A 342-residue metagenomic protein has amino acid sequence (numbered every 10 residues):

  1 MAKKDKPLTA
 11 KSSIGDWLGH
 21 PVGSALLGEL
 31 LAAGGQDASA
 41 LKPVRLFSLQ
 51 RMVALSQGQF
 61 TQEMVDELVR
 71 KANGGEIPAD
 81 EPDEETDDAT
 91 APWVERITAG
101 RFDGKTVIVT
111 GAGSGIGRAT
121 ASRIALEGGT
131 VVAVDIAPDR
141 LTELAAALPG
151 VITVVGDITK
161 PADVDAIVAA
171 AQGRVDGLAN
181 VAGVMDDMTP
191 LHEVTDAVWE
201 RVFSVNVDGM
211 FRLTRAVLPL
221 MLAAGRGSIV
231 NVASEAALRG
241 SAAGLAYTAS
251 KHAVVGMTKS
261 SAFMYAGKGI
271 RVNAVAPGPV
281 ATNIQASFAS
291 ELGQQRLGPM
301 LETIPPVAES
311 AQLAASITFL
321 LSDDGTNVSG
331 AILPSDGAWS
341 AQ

Functional and structural regions predicted by a protein language model:
M185-E200, A223, A243-A246, A286 (+1 more regions): Conserved mid-core segment of classical short-chain dehydrogenase/reductases
H192-F211, V230, V254: Catalytic Tyr-X3-Lys loop
T214, S250, T258: Active-site helix of classical SDR
P219, F263-M264, T326: Alpha-helical segment proximal to the catalytic Tyr-Lys
S234: Residue(s) in the substrate-gating loop at a strand-loop-helix junction that position the organic substrate next
A266, R271, V328-G330: Short, small/polar-rich loop/turn modules that mediate ligand/substrate recognition or access, typified
E302-L313: A conserved structural motif in NAD(P)-dependent oxidoreductases
T318, S329-Q342: Short C-terminal tail/terminal secondary-structure segment of NAD(P)H-dependent dehydrogenase/reductase domains
